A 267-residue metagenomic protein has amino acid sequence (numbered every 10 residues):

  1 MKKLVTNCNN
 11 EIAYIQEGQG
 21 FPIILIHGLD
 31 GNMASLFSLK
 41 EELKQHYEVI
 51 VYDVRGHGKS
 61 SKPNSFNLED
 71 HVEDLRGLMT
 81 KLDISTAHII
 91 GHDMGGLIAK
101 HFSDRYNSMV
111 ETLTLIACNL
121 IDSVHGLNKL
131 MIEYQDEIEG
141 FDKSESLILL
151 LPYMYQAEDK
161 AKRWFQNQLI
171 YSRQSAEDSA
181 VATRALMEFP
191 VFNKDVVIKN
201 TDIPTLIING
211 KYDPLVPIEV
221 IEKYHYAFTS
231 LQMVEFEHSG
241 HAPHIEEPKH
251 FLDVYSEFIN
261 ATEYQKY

Functional and structural regions predicted by a protein language model:
C8-S61: Conserved HGGG/HGGXW glycine-rich cap/lid loop of the alpha/beta-hydrolase fold
F37, I50-G91, D253: Active-site loop/oxyanion-hole signature of alpha/beta-hydrolase fold enzymes
G91-G95, A99: Gly/Ala-rich beta-loop-alpha elbow adjacent to hydrolase catalytic centers
K100, D104, T112-F141: Flexible "cap/lid" loop of the alpha/beta hydrolase fold
V124-G126, K143-K199: Conserved alpha/beta-hydrolase catalytic His-Asp/Glu region
T201, I207-N209, D213: Short beta-strand/loop motif that positions the catalytic acidic residue of the alpha/beta-hydrolase fold
P214-V220: Conserved alpha/beta-hydrolase "acid-adjacent" motif
F236-L252: Catalytic histidine-centered segment of alpha/beta-hydrolase-like enzymes
